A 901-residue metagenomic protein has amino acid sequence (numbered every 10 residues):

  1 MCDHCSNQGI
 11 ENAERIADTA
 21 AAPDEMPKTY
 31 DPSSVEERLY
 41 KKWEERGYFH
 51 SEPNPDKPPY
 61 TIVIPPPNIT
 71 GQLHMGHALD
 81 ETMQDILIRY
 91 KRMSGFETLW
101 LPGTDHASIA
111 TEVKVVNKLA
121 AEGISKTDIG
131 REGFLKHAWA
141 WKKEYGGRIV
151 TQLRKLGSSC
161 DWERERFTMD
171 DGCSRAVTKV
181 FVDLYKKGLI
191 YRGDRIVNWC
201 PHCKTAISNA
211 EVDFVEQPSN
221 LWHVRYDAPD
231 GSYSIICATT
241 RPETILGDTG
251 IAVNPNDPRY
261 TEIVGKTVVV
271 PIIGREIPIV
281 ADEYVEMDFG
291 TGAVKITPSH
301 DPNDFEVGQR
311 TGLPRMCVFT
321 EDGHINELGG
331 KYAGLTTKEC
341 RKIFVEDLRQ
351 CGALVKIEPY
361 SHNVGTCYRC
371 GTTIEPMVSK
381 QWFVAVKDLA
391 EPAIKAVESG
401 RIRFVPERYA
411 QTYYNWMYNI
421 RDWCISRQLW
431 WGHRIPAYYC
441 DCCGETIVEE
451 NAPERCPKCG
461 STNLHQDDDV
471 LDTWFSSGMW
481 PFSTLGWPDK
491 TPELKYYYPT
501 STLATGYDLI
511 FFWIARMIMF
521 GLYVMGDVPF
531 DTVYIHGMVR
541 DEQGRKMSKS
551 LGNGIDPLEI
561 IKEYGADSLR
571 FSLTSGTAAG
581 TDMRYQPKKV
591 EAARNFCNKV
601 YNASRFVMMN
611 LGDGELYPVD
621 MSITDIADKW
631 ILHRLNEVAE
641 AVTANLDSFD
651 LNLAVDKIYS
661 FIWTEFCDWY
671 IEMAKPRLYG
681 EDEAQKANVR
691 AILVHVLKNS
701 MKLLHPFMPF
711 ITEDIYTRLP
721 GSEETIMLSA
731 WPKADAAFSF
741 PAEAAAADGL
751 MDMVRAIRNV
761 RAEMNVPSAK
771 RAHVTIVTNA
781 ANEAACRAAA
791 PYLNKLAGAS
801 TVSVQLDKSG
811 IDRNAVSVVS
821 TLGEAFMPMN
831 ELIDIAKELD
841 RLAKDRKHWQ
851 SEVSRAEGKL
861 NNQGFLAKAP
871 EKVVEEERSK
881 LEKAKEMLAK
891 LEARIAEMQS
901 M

Functional and structural regions predicted by a protein language model:
C2-C5, G9-T19, D24, T29 (+13 more regions): Residue patterns forming the tRNA-binding/recognition surfaces of aminoacyl-tRNA synthetases and related DALR
D3, E11, H223, N415-F475 (+3 more regions): Feature 926 captures the class I aminoacyl-tRNA synthetase adenylation module centered on the KMSKS loop
S34-E52, D257: Amphipathic alpha-helical blocks
N54-V115, T168, V177, C237-T240 (+5 more regions): N-terminal catalytic cores of NTP/NDP-binding nucleotidyl/phosphoryl-transfer enzymes
P55-K57, P65-P66, L99-E112, E165-C173 (+4 more regions): Short, solvent-exposed turn/loop segments enriched in Gly/Ser/Thr/Pro and often Arg
R89-E97, K118-R131, T151, K155-C160 (+20 more regions): Secondary-structure transition/capping motifs at alpha-helix termini and the adjoining loop/turn into the next element
G231, I235-I296, H300-E306: Protease-associated
R275-V280, D468-Y498, T664, D668-I671: Active-site-adjacent "gating/activation" loops or surface patches in catalytic cores
